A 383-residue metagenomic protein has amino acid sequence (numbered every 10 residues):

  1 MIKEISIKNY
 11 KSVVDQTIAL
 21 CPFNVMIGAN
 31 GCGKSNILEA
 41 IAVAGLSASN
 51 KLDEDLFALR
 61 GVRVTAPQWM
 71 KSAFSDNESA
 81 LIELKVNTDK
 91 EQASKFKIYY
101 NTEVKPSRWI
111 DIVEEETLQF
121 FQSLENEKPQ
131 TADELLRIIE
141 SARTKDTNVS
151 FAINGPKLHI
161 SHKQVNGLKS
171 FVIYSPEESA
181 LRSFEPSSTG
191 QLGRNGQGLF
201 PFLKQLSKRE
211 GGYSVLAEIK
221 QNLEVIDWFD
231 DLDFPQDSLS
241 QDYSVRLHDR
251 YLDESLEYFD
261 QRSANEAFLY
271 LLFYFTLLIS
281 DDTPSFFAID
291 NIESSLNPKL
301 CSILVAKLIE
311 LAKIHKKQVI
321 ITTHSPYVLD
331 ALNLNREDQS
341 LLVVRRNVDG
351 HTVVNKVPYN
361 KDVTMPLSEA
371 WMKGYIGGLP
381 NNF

Functional and structural regions predicted by a protein language model:
M1-V14: N-terminal pre-Walker A segment at the start of P-loop NTPase domains
D15-C21, L277-D282: Phosphate-binding P-loop
P22-V62, A267-L277, A306-K307, T322 (+1 more regions): Phosphate-binding glycine-rich loops of NTP-binding sites
A40-P106: Conserved P-loop NTP-binding catalytic core
R60, F74, I303-F383: C-terminal lobe/lid and adjacent interdomain/linker elements of RecA-like ASCE P-loop ATPase modules
A80, L168-S170, E337-S340: Short glycine-/polar-rich loops that comprise or flank the Walker A/P-loop and associated switch/sensor motifs
D89-F234: Electropositive, glycine-dotted interaction segments that contact anionic polymers or phosphate-rich ligands
W228-I279, T283-K299: Conserved ABC ATPase signature
